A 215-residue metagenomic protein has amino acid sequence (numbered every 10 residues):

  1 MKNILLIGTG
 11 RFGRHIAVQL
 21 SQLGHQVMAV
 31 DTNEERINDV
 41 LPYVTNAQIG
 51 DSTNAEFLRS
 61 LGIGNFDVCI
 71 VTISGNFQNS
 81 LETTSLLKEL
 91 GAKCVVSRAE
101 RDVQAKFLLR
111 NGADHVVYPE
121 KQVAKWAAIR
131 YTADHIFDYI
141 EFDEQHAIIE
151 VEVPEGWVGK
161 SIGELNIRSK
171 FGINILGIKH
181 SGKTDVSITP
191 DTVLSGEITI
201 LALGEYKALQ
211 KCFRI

Functional and structural regions predicted by a protein language model:
M1-I215: Cytosolic regulatory regions of ion transport systems
